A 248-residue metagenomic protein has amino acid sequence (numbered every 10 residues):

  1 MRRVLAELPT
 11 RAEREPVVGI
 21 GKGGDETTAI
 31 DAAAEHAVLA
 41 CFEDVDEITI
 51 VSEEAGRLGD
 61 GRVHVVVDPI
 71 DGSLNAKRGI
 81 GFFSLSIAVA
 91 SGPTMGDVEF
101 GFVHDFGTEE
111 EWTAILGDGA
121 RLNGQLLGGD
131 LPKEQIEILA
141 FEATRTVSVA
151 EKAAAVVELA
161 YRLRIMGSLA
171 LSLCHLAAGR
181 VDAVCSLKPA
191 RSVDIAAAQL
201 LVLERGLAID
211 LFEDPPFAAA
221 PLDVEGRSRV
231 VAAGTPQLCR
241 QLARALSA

Functional and structural regions predicted by a protein language model:
M1-E13, A154-V157, C174-A248: Oxyanion/phosphate-interacting regions
M1-I70, A243-A248: N-terminal subdomain of lithium-sensitive/metallo-dependent phosphomonoesterases centered on the IMPase/IPPase/PAP
D31, S73, A114, L176 (+1 more regions): Residue-level signal for inorganic ion chemistry
T49, I138, D182-A183: Short, Asp-centered acidic motifs that coordinate Mg2+ and/or phosphate in catalytic or ligand-binding sites
T49-E53, V67, A76, R164-G167 (+1 more regions): General beta-strand structural signal in soluble alpha/beta enzymes
H64-V66, G101-V103, V184: Short glycine-aspartate micro-motif
S73-F83: Di-metal (Zn2+ and/or Mg2+/Mn2+) metal-binding site signature of metallo-dependent hydrolases with the MBL/beta-CASP
S84-C174, E225-A248: Acidic beta-strand-loop-alpha-helix segment within the catalytic core of divalent metal-dependent phosphate-processing
